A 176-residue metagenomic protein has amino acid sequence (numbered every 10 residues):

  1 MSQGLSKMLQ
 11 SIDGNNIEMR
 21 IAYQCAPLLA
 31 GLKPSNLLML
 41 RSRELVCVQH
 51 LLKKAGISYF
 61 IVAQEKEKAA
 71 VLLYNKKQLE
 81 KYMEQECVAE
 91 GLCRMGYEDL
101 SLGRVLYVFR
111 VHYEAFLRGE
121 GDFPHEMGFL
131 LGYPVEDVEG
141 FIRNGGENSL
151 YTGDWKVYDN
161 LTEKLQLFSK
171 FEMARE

Functional and structural regions predicted by a protein language model:
M1-L38: Short, extreme N-terminal leader segments that mark the start of a protein/domain
A22-G31, Y59-Q64, E114-R118: Short, flexible, solvent-exposed loop/turn segments with mixed acidic/basic and small polar residues
K33-S35, E67-A69, P124-E126: Short, surface-exposed beta-edge/turn micro-motifs
R43-R104: A glycine-rich, hydrophobic loop/mini-helix early in the fold
K66-E67, F109, I142-G145, S149-D159: Short linear loop/turn motifs
G96-H125: Internal catalytic-core helix/loop-beta-alpha segment that presents or stabilizes conserved functional determinants
F123-Y151: Hydrophobic/aromatic-rich, well-ordered segments within soluble, folded domains that form packed cores
D154-E176: Long, compositionally biased
